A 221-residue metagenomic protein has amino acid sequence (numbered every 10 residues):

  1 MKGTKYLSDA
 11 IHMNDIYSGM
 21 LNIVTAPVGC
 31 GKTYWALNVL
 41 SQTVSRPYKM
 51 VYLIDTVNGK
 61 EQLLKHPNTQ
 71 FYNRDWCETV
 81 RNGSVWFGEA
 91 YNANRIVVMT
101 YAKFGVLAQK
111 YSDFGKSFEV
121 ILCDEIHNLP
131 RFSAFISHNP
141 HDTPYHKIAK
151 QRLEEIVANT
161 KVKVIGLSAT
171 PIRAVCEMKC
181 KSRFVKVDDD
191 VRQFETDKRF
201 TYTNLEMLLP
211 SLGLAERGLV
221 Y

Functional and structural regions predicted by a protein language model:
M1-T25: Conserved pre-motif I regulatory segment
Y17-V24, R95, E216-V220: Pre-Walker A (Motif I) flank of P-loop NTPase domains
V28, T33-F71, R173: Conserved Walker A/P-loop ATP-binding site and its immediately adjacent core in helicase/helicase-like ATPase domains
Y52, V97-T100, V162-A169: Structural recognition of the conserved hydrophobic beta-strand(s) that form the central parallel beta-sheet of P-loop
V57-K60, A102-G105, H127-N128, T170-A174: Conserved nucleotide-binding/hydrolysis micro-motifs of P-loop NTPases
T69-A108: Inter-Walker segment of RecA-like/P-loop motor cores
D113-V157: SF2 helicase catalytic motif II
I172-G218: Interdomain hinge/linker at the junction between the two RecA-like core domains of SF2 helicases
